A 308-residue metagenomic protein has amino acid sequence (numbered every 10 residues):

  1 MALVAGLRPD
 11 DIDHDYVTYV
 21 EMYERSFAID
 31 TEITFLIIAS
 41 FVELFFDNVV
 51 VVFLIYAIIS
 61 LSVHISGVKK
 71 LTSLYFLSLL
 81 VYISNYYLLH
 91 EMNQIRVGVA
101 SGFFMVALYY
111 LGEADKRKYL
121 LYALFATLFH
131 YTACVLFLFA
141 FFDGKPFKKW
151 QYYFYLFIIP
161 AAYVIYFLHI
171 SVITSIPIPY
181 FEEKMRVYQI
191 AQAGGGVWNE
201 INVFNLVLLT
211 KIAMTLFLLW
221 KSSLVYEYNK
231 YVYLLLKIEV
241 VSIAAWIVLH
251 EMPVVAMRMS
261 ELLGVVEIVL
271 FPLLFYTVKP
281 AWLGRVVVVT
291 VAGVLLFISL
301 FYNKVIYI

Functional and structural regions predicted by a protein language model:
M1-I58, I298-I308: TM-lumen/periplasm interface segments of multi-pass membrane proteins, especially the first transmembrane helix
V17-E21, I29-L36, A140-M257: Alpha-helical transmembrane segments and terminal signal-anchor/GPI-anchor hydrophobic tails, characterized by long
I65-S84: Transmembrane-helix signature of polytopic, membrane-embedded enzymes that assemble or transfer cell-envelope glycans
Y87, K118-F142: Membrane-interface alpha helices of multi-pass inner-membrane proteins
M92-G98: Short acidic/glycine- and proline-prone juxtamembrane loop motifs at membrane-interface regions of multi-pass membrane
F104-K118: Membrane-interface transmembrane helices that cradle and orient dolichyl/undecaprenyl
L156-I159, P280-I298: Signature aromatic-anchored transmembrane alpha helix within multi-pass, membrane-resident enzymes that catalyze glycan
M257-L273: Hydrophobic/aromatic-rich transmembrane helices and adjacent perimembrane loops
